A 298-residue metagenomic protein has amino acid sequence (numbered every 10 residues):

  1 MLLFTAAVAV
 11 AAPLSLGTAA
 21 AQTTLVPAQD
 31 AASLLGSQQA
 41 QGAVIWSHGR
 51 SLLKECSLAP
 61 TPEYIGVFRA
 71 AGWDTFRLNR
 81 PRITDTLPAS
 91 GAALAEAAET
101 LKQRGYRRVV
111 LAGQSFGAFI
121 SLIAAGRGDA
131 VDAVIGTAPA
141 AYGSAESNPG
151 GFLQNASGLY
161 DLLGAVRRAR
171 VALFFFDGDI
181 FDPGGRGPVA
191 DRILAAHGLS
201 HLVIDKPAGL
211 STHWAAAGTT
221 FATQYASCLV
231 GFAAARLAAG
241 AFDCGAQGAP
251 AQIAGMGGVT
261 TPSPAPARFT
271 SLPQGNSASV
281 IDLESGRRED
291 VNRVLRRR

Functional and structural regions predicted by a protein language model:
T24-A40: Short beta-strand-to-loop junctions in surface cap/lid or active-site-entrance loops
G36, P139-V203: The feature captures the conserved acid-bearing segment of alpha/beta-hydrolase catalytic domains
S37-F68: Short, surface-exposed "cap/lid" segments of acyl-processing enzymes
V67-T84: Conserved alpha/beta-hydrolase
T84-R104: Alpha/beta-hydrolase active-site loop
V110, A133-I135: Residue in the alpha/beta-hydrolase core beta-strand immediately N-terminal to the catalytic nucleophile
A112-S121: Gly/Ala-rich beta-loop-alpha elbow adjacent to hydrolase catalytic centers
H197-F269, P273-R288, N292-L295: C-terminal catalytic histidine-bearing segment of alpha/beta-hydrolase fold enzymes
